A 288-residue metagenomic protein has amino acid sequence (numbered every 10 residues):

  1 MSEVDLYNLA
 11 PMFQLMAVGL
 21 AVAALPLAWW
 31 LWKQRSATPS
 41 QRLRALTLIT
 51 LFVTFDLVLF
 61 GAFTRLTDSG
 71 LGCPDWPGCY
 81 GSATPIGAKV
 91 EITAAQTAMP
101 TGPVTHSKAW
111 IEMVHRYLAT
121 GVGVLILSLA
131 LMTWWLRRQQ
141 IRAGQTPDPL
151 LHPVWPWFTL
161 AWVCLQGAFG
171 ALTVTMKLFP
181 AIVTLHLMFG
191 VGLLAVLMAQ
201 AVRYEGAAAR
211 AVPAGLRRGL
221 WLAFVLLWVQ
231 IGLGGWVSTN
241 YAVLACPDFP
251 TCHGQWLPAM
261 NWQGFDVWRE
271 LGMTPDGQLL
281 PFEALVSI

Functional and structural regions predicted by a protein language model:
M1-P11: Short, strongly hydrophobic alpha-helical membrane anchors
S2, L66-M113, V243-V286: Extracytosolic (periplasmic/ER-lumenal) interhelical loops and adjacent juxtamembrane/interface segments of multi-pass
A10-V18, W110-S128, P180-A195, A284-I288: Membrane-interface loop-to-helix entry segments
F13-W32: Hydrophobic core of alpha-helical transmembrane segments in multi-pass integral membrane proteins
P26-A37, A130-Q140, A199-A208: Structural signal for the C-terminal ends of transmembrane alpha-helices and the immediately following loop
R42-T47, P147-L160, L216-L220: Membrane-interfacial loop-to-transmembrane alpha-helix junctions, especially the N-terminal start
L46-D68, L226-V237: N-terminal signal-anchor transmembrane alpha helix
Q140, P147-R210: Long, hydrophobic, well-ordered secondary-structure blocks that form the structural core and pocket-lining surfaces
